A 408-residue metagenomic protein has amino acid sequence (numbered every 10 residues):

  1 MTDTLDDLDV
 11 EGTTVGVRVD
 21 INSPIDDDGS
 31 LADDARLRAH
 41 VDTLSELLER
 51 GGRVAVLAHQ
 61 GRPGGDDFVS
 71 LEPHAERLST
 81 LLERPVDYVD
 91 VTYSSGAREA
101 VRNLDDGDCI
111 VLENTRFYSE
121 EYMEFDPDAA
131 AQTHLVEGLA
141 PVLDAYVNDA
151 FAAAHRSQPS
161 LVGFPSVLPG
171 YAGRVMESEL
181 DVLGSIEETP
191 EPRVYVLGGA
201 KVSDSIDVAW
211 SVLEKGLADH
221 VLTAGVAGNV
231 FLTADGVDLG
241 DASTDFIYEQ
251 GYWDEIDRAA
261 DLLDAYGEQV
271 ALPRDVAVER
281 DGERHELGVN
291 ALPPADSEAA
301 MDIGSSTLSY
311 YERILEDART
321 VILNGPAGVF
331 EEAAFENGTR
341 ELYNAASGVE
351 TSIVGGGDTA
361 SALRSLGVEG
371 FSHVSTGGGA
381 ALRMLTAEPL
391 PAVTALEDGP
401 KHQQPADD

Functional and structural regions predicted by a protein language model:
M1-D408: Active-site loop-to-helix "anion-binding N-cap" substructures in soluble metabolic enzymes
